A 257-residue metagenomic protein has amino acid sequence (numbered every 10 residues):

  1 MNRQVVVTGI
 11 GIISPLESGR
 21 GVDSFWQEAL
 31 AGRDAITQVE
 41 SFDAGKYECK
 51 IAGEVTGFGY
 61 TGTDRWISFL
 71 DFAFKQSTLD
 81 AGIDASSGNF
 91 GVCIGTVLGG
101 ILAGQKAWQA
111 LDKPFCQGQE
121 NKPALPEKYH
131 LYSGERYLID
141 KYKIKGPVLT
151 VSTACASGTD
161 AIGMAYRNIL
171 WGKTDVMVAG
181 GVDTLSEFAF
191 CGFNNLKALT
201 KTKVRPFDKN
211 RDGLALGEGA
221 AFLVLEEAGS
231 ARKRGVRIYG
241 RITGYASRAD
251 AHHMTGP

Functional and structural regions predicted by a protein language model:
Q4-I10, Q27, R33-Q38, K203-P257: Condensing-enzyme catalytic core mediating Claisen C-C bond formation in acyl metabolism
E17-S18, F58-F72, A110, K122-H130 (+3 more regions): Active-site pocket-shaping loop/turn-to-helix segments
G21-Q27, I101-G118, L138, N168-W171 (+1 more regions): A glycine- and small-aliphatic-rich helix-loop capping segment at beta-alpha/alpha-beta transitions that lines
D23-I94, G100-I101: Conserved active-site "lid/cap" helical segment
E48-A52, G100-A103, T184-P206, A246-P257: Active-site-adjacent elements of ketosynthase-type condensing enzymes
D71-D80, G134, I139-Y142, V148-G180 (+1 more regions): Active-site-proximal alpha-helical scaffold in enzymes
T96-L149: Active-site-proximal gating segment of KS-fold condensing enzymes and close homologs
